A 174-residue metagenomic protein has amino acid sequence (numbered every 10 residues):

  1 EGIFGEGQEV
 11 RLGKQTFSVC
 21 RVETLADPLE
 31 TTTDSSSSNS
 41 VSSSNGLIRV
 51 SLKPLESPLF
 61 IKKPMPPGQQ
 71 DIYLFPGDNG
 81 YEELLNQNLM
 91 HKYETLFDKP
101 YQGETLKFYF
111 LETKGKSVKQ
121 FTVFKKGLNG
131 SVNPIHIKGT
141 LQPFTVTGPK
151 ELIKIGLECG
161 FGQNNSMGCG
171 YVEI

Functional and structural regions predicted by a protein language model:
E1-I174: RNA-interacting cores
